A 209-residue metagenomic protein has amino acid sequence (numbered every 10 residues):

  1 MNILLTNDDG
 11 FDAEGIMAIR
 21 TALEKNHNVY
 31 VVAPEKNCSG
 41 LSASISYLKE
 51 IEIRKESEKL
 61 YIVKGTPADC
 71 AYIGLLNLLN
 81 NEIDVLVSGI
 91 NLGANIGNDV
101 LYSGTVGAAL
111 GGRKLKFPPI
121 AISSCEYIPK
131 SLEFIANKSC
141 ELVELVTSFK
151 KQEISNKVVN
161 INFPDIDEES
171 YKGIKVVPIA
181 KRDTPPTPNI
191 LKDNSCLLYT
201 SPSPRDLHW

Functional and structural regions predicted by a protein language model:
I3, E14-E82: A cross-family phosphate/adenosyl-ligand binding-site feature
L5-D12, D99-V100: Short, glycine-rich nucleotide/cofactor-binding loops
A94-S103: Glycine/threonine-rich flexible loop motifs
Y102-Y127: Short, acidic/small-residue loops that bind anionic groups at enzyme active sites
S124-L132, K150-L191: Active-site rim beta-loop-alpha module in soluble metabolic enzymes
E126-L145: Short, glycine-/small-residue-rich phosphate/pyrophosphate-handling segment
Y199-W209: Single conserved hydrophobic/aromatic residue that forms the stacking wall/gate of nucleotide- or nucleobase-binding
